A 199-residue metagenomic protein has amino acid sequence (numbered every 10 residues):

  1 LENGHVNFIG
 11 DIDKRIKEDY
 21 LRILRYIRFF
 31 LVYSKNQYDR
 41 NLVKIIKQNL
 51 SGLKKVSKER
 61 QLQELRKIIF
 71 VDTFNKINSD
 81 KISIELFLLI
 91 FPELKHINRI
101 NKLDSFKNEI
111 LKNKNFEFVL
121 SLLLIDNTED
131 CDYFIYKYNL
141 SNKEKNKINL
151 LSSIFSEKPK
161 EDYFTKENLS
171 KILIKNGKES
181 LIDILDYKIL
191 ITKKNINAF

Functional and structural regions predicted by a protein language model:
L1-D132, Y136-Y138: Glycine- and charge-enriched loop/helix tracts that form the active or gating conduit in phosphate/cation-handling
L103-K194: Divalent metal-dependent catalytic cores for phosphoryl transfer on phosphate-bearing substrates
I196-F199: Strongly charged, low-complexity linkers/loops
